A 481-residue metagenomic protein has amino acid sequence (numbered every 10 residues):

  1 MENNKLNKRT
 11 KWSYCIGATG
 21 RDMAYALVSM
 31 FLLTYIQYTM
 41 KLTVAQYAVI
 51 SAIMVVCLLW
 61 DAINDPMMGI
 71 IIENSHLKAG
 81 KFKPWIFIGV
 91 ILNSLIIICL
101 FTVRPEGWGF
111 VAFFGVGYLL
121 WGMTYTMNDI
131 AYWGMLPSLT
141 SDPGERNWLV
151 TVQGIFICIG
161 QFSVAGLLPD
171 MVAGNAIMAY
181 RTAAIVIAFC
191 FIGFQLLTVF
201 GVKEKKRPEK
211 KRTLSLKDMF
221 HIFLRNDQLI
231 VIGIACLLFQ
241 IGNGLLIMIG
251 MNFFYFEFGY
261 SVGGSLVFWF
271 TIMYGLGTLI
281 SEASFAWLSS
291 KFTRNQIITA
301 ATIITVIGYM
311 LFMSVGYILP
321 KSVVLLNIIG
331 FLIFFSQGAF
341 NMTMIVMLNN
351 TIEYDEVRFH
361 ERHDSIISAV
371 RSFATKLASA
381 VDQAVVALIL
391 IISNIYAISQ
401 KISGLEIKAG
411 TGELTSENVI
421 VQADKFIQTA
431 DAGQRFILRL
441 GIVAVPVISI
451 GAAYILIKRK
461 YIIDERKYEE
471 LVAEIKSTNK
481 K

Functional and structural regions predicted by a protein language model:
E2-K481: Membrane-embedded alpha-helical bundles of multi-pass transporters/translocases, especially carrier/permease families
